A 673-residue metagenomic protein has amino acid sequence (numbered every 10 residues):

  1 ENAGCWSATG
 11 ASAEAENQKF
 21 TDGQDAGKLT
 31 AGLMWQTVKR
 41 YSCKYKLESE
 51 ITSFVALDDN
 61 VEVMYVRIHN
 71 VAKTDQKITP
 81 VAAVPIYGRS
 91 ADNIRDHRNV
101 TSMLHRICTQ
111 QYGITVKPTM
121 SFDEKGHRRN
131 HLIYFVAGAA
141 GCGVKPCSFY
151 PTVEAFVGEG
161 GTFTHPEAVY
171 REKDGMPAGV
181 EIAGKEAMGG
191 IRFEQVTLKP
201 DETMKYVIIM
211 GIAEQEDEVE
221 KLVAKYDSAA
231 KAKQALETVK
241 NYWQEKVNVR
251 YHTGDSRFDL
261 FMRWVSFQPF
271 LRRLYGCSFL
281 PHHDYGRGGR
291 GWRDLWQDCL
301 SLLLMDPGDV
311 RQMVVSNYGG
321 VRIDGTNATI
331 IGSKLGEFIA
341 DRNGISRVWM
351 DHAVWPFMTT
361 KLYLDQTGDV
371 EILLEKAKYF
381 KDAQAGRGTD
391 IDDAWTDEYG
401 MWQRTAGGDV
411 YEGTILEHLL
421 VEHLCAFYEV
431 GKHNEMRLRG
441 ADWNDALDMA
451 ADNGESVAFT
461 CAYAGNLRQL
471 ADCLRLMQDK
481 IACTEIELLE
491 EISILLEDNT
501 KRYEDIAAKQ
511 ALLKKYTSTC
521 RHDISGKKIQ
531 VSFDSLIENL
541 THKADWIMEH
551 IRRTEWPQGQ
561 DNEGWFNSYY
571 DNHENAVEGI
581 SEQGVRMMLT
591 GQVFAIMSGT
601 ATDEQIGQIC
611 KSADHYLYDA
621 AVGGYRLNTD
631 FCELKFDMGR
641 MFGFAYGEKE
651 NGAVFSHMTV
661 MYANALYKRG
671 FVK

Functional and structural regions predicted by a protein language model:
E1, G319-A328, F380-T389, E487-R502 (+1 more regions): Short, mixed-charge aromatic SLiMs
E1-W296, M305-G320, G332-S333, S346-V370 (+11 more regions): Anionic coordination/interaction segments
H97, E220-K221, I330-I331, V370-K381 (+2 more regions): Short, glycine/acidic-rich hinge or "gate" loops at secondary-structure transitions that mediate conformational
F193, D217, E237-S256, F261 (+2 more regions): Long, charged, mostly alpha-helical binding arms that flank functional sites
P281-L295, A340-M350, A446-T460, N575-G599 (+3 more regions): Solvent-exposed loop and edge beta-strand segments that line ligand/cofactor-binding and catalytic clefts
L295, L302-V310, V314-K432, V457-L467 (+2 more regions): Aromatic-rich carbohydrate-recognition surfaces in CAZymes
A328-D341, G388-Q403, I494-L512, W556 (+2 more regions): Charged/polar, low-hydrophobicity segments characteristic of intrinsically disordered regions and flexible loops
K543-P557: Metal-assisted phosphate- and nucleotidyl-transfer catalytic regions
